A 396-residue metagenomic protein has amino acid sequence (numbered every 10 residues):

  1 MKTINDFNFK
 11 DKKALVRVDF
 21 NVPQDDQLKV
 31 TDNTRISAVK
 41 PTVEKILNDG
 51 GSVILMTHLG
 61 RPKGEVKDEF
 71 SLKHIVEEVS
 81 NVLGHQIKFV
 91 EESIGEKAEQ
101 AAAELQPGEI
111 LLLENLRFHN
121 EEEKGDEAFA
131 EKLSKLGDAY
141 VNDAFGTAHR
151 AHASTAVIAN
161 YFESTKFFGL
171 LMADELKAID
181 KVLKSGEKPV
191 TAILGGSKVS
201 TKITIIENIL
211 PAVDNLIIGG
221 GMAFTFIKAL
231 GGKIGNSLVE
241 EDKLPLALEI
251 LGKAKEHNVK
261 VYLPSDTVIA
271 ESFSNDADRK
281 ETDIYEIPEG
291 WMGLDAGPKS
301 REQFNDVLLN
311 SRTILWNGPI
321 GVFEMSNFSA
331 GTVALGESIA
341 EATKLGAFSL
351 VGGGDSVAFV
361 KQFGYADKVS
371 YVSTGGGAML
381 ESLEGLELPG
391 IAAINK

Functional and structural regions predicted by a protein language model:
M1-K396: Active-site loop-to-helix "anion-binding N-cap" substructures in soluble metabolic enzymes
